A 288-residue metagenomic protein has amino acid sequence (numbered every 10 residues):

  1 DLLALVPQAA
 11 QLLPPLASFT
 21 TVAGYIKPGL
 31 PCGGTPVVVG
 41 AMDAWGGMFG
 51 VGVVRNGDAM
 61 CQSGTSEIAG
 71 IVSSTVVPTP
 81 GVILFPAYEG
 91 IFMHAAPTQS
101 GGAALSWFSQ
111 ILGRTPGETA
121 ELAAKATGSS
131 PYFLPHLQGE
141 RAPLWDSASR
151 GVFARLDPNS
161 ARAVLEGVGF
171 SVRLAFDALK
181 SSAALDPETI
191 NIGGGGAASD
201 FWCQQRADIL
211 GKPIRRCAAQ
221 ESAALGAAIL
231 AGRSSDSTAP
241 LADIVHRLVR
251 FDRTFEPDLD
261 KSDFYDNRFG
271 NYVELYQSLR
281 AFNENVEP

Functional and structural regions predicted by a protein language model:
L3-L5, K27-G193, A197-P288: Active-site core segments that coordinate phosphate-bearing ligands/cofactors across diverse enzyme families
A4-T21: A conserved helix-loop-beta module that forms one wall/lid of the active-site cleft in ATP-utilizing catalytic domains
T21-V22, G46: Active-site neighborhood for divalent-cation/phosphate handling
